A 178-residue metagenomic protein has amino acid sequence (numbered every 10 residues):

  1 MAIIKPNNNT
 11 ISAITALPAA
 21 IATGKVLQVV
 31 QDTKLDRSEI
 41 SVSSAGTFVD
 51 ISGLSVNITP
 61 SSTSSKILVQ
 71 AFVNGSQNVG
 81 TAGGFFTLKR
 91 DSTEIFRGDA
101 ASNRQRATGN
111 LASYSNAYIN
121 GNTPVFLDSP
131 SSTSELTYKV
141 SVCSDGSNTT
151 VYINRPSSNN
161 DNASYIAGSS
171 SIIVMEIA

Functional and structural regions predicted by a protein language model:
A2-I40: Glycine-rich, low-complexity segments
S41-S44, L54, T59-E135, K139-A178: Terminal beta-strand-rich extracellular "head" domains that mediate receptor/glycan or other ligand binding
V49-S52: Short, solvent-exposed loop/turn segments enriched in Ser/Thr/Gly
